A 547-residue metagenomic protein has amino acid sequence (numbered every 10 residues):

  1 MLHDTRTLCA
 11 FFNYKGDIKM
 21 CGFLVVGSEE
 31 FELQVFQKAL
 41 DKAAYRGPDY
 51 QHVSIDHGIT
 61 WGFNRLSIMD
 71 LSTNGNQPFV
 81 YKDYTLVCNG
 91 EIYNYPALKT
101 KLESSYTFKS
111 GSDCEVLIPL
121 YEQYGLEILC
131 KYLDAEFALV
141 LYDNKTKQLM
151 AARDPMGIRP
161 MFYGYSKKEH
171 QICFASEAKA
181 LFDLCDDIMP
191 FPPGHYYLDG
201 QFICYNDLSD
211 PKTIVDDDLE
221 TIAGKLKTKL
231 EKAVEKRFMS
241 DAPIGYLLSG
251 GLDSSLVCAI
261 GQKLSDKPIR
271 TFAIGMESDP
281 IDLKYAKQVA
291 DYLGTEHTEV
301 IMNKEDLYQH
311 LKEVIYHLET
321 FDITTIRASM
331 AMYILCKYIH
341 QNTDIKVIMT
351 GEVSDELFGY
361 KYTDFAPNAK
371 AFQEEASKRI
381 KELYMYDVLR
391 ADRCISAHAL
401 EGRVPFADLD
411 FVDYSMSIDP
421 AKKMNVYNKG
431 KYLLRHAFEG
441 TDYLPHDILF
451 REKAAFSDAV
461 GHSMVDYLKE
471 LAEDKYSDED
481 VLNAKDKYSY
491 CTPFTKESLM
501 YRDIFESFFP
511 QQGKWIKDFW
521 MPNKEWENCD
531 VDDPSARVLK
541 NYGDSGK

Functional and structural regions predicted by a protein language model:
Y14-V87, E91, P119-D217, K227-E235 (+5 more regions): N-terminal glutamine amidotransferase
I18-K19, G27-Q34, S104, N144-E169 (+5 more regions): ATP-dependent adenylate-handling active sites, centered on carboxylate activation for C-N bond formation
L98: Short active-site loop/helix that positions an aromatic residue
E103-K109, Y124-I128, L181-I188, F321-I323 (+1 more regions): Short, polar/flexible loop-turn hinges at active-site or ligand-entry regions and domain interfaces
H446-R451: Conserved S-adenosyl-L-methionine
